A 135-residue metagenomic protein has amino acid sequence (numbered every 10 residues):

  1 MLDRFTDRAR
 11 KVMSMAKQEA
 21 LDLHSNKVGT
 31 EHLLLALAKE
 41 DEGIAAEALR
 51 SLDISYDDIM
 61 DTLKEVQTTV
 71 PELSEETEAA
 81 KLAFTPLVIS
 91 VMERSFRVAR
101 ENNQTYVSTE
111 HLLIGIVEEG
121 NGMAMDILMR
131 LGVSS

Functional and structural regions predicted by a protein language model:
M1-S135: Histone-fold recognition with a strong bias for associated Lys/Arg-rich disordered tails
